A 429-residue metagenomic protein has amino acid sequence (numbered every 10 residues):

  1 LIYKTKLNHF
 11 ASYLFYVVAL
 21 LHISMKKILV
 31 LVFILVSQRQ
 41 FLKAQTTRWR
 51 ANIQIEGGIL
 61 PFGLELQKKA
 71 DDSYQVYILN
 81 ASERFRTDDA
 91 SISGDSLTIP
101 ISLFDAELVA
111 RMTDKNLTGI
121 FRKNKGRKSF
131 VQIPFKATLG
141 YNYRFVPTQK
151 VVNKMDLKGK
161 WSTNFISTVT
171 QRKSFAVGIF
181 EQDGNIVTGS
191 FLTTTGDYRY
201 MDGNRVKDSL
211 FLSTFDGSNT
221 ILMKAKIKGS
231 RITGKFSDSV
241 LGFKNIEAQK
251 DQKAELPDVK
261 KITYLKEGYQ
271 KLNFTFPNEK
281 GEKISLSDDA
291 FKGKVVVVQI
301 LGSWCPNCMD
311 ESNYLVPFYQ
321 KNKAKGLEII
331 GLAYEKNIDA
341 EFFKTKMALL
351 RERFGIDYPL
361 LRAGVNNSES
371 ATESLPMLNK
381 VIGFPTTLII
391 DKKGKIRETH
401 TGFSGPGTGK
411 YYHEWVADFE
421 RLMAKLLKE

Functional and structural regions predicted by a protein language model:
L1-R48: Bacterial Sec-dependent N-terminal signal peptides
T46-M112, F121, V146-T148, M155-K224: Central antiparallel beta-sheet cores of small beta-barrel/beta-sandwich binding domains
K125, V240, F291, F403-P406: A short acidic/small-residue loop/turn micro-motif
S129-F165, V259-L265, L272: Surface-exposed beta-loop interaction hotspot
D251-D288: N-terminal "domain-start" segment that seeds a small globular fold
S285-M309, L315: Short active-site neighborhood of thiol/selenol oxidoreductases, capturing the structured segment around
D310-G355, N366-S374: Structural microenvironment flanking redox-active thiols in thiol-disulfide oxidoreductases
F354-I356, R362-D418, L422: Thiol/disulfide oxidoreductase modules built on the thioredoxin-like
